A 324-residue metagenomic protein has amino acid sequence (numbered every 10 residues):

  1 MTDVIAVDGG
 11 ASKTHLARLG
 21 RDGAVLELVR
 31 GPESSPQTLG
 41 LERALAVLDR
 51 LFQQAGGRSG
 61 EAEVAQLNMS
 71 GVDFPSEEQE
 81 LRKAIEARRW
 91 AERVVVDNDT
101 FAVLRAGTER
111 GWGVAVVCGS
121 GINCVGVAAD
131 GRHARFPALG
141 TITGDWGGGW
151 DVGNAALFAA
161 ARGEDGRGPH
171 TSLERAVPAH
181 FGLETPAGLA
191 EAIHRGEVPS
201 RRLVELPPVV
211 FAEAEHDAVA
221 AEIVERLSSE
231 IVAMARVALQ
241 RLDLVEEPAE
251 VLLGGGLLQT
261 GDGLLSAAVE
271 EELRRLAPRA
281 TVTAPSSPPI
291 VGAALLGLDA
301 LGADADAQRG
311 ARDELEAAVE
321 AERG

Functional and structural regions predicted by a protein language model:
M1-G60, E86-A87, A106-W112, L157-G324: ATP-binding/phosphotransfer module of carbohydrate and carboxylate kinases, centering on a glycine-rich
G10-S12, E63, C118-S120: Short, basic and Ser/Thr-rich N-terminal targeting/leader segments
L39, A46, N68-S76: Alpha-helical substrate-recognition element adjacent to the catalytic core
G56, Q66-N68, V103: Low-complexity, charged, repeat-rich alpha-helical/coil interaction segments
A62-N68, D97: Glycine- and acidic-rich phosphate- and metal-coordinating loops
Q66-V72, C118-S120, A249-G261: Glycine-rich beta-strand-to-loop/alpha-helix junction loops that act as flexible
V72-T171, R175, R312, E320-G324: Phosphate-binding/catalytic loop of phosphoryl-transfer enzymes
